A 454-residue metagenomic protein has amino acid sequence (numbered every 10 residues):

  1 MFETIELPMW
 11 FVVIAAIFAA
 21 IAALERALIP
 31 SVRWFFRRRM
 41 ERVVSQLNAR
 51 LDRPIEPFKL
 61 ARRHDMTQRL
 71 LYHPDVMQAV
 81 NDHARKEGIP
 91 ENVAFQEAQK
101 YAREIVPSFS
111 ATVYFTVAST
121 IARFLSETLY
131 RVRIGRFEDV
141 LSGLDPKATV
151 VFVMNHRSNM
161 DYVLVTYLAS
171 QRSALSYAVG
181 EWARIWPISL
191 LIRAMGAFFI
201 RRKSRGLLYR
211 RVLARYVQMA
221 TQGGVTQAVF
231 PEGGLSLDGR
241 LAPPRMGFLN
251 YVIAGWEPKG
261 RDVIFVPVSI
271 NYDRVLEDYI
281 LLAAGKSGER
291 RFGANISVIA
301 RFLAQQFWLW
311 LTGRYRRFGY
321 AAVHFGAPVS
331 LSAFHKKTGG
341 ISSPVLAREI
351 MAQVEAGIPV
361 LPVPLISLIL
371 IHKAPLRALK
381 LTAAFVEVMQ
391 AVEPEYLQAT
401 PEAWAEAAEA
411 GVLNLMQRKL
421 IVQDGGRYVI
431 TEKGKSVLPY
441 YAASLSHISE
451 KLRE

Functional and structural regions predicted by a protein language model:
M1-A228, G233-E454: Membrane-interfacial terminal anchoring regions of lipid-handling membrane enzymes
